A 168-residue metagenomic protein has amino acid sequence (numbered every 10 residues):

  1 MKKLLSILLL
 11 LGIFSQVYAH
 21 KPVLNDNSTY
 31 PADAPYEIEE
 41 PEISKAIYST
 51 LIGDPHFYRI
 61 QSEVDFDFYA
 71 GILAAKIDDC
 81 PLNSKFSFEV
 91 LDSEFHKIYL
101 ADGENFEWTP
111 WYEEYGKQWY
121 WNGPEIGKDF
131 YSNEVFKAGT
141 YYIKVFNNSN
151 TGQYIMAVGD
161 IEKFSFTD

Functional and structural regions predicted by a protein language model:
L4-I13: Sec-dependent N-terminal signal peptides
S15-A19: Sec/Tat signal peptide C-region and signal peptidase I cleavage site
H20-D33, Y58, D78, F86-H96 (+1 more regions): C-terminal edge strands of extracellular/lumenal beta-sandwich accessory domains
P35-S62, D67, I72-D78, S87-F88: Non-catalytic, beta-strand-enriched accessory regions in extracellular/secretory proteins and membrane protein
I52-D54, S62-V64, L82, N122 (+1 more regions): Solvent-exposed loop and beta-edge segments used for protein-protein assembly and interaction
V90, K97-T109: Alpha-helical transmembrane helix bundles of large polytopic membrane transport and channel proteins
E104-E134: Extended, solvent-exposed segments with strong compositional bias
